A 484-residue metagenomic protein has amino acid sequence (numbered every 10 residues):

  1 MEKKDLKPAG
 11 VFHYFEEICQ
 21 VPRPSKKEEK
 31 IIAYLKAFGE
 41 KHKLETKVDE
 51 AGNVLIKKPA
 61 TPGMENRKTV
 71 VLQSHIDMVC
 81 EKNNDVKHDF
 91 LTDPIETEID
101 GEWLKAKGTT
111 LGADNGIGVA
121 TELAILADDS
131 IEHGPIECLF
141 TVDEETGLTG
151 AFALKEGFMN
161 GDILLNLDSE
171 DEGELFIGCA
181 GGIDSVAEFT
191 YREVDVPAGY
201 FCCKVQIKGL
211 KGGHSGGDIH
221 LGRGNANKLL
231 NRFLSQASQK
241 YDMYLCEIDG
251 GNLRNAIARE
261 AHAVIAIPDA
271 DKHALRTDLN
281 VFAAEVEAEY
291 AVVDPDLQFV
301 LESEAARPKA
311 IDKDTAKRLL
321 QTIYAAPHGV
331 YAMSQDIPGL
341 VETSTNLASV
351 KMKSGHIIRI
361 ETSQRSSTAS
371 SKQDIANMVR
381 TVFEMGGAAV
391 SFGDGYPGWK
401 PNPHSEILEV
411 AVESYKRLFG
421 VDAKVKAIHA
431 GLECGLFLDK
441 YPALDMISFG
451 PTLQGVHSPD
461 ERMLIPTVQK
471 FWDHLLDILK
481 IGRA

Functional and structural regions predicted by a protein language model:
E2-W103: Acidic/His- and Gly-rich active-site-bordering loop/insert found across diverse amide/peptide-bond hydrolases
K7-V11, E342-G355, S363, F419-I478: Zn-dependent metallopeptidase/amidohydrolase metal-coordination segment
P22, E102-K105, E145, F152-R365: Midchain, well-structured core segments that form catalytic/ion-binding scaffolds
M64-T146, A151-D162, C202, K313-A316 (+4 more regions): Active-site metal-coordination/substrate-binding segment of hydrolases, especially metallo-dependent peptidases
E65-N66, D269-D278, A369-I375: Short, conserved charged micro-motifs
I76-M78, L139-G147, S169-E172, K211 (+1 more regions): Acidic, glycine-rich active-site loops and adjacent beta-strand->loop/helix elements that engage anionic groups
G157, R223-K240, D269-K272, K317-Y324 (+4 more regions): His/Asp/Glu-rich mid-to-C-terminal helical/loop segments that flank catalytic regions of hydrolases
L340-A430: Substrate-recognition/cap regions that form aromatic- and gly/pro-loop-enriched pockets for small-molecule ligands
